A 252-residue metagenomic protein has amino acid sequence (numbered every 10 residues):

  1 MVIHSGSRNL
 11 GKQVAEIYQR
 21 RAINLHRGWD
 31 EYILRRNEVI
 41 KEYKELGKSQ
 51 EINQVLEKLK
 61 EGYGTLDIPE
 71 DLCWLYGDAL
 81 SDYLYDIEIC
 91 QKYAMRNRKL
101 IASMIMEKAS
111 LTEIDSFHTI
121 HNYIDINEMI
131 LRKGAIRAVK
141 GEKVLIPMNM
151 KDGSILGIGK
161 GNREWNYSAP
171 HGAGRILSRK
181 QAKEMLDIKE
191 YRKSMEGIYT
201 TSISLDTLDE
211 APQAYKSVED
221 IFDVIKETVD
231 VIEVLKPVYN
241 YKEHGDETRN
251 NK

Functional and structural regions predicted by a protein language model:
M1-K252: Domain-length cofactor-binding catalytic modules of enzymes
